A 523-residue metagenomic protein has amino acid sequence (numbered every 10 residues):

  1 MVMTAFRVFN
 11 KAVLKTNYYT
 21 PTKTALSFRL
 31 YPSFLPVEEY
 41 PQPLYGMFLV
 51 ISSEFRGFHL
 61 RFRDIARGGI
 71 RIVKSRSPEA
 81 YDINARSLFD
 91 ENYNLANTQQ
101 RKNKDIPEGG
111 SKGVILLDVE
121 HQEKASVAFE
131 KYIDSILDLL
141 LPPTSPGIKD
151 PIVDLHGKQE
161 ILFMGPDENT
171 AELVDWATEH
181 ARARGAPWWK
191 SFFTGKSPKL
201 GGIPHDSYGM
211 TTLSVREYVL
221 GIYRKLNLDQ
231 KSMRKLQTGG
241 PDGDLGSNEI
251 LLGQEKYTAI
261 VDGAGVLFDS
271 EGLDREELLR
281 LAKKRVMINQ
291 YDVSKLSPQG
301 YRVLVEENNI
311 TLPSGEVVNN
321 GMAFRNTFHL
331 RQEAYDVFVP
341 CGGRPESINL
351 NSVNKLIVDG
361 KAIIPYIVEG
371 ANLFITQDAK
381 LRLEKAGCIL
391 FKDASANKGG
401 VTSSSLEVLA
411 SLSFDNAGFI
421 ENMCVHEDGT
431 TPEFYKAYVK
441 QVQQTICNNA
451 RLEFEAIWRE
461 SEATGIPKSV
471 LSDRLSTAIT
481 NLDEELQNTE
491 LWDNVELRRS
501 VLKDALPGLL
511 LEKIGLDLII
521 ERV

Functional and structural regions predicted by a protein language model:
V2-E39: Extended, Lys/Arg-enriched charged tracts that mediate electrostatic binding to polyanionic substrates
L26-G68: His/Asp/Glu-rich acidic catalytic environments and adjacent acidic regulatory segments
E39-S52, A85-K102: Conserved alpha/beta core surface patches that mediate binding of polyanionic ligands
F55-H59, E79-A80, N92-K231: Glycine/serine-rich phosphate-binding loop and adjoining beta1-alpha1 elements at the start of nucleotide-handling
R71-I72, V127-A128, E172-E179, G246-L251 (+5 more regions): Short acidic, glycine/serine/threonine-rich loops at helix termini
A85, P340-R344, S352-V523: Adenosine-phosphate binding glycine-rich loop
K196-M322: Glycine-rich phosphate/diphosphate-binding loop of Rossmann-like nucleotide-binding domains
M287-I364, E369: Accessory "access/gating" subregions that flank catalytic or transport cores
